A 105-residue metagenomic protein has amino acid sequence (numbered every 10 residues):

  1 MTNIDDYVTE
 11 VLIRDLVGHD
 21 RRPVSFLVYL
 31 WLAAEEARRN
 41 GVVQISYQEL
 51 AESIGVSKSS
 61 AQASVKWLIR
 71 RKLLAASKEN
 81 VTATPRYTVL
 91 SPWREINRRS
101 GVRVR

Functional and structural regions predicted by a protein language model:
M1-S53, T82, V104: Short recognition helix of helix-turn-helix/winged-helix DNA-binding domains
K58, Q62-R105: Winged-helix/helix-turn-helix nucleic-acid-interaction surface
